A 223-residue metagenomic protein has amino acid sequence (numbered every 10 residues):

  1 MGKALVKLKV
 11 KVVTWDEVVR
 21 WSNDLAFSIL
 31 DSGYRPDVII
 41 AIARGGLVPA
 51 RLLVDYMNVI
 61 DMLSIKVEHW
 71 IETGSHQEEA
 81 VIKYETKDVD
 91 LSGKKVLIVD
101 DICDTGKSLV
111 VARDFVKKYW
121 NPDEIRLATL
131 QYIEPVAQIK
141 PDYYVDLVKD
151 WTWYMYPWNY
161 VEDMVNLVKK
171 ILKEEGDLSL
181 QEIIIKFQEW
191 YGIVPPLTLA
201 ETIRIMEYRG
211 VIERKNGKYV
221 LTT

Functional and structural regions predicted by a protein language model:
M1-T223: PRPP-associated nucleotide enzymes
